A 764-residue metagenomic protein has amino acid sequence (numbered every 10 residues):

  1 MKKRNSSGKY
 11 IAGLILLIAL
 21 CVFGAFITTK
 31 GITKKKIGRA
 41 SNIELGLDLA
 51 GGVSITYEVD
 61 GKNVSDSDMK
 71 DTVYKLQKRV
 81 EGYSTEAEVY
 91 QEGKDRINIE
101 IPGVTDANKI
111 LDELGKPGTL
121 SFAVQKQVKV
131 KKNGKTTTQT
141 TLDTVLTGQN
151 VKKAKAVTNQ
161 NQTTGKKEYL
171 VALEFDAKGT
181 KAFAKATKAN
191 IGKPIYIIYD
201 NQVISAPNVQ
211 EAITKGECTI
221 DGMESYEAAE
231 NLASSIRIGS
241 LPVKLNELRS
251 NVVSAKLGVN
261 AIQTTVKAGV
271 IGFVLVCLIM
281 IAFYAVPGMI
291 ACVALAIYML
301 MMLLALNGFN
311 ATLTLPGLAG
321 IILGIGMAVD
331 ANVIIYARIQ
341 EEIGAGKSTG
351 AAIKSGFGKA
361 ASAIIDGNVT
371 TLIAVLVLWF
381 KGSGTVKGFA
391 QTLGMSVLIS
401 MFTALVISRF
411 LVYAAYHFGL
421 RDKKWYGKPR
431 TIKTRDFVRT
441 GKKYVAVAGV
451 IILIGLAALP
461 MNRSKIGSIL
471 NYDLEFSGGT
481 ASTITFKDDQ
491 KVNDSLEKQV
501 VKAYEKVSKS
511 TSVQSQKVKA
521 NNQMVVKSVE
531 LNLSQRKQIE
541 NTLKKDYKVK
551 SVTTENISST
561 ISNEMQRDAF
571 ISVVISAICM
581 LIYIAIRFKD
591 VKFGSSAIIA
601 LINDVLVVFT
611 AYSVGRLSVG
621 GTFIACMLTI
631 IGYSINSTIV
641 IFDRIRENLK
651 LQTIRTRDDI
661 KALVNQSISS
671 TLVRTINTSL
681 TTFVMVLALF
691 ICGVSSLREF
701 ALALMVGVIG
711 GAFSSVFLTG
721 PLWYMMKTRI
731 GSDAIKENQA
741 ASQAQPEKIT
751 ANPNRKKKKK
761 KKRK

Functional and structural regions predicted by a protein language model:
M1-K764: A structural signal for conserved, well-ordered secondary-structure elements that form binding/interaction cores
